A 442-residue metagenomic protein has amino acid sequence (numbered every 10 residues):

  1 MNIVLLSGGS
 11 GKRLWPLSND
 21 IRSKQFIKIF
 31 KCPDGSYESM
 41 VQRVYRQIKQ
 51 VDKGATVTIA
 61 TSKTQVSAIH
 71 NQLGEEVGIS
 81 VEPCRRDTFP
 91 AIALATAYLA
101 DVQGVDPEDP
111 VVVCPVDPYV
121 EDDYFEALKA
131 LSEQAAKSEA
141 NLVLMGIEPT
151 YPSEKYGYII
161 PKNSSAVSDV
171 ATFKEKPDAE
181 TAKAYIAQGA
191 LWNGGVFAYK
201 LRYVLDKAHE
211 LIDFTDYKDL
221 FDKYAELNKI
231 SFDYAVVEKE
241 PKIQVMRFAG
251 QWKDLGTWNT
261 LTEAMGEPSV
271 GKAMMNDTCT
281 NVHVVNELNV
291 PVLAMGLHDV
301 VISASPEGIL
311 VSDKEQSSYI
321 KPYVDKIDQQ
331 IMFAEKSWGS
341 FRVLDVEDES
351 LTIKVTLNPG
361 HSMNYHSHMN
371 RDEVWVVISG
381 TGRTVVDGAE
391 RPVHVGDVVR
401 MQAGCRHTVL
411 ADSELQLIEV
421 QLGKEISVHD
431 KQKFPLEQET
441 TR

Functional and structural regions predicted by a protein language model:
M1-I69, V77, V81-R86, F125-E126: N-terminal glycine-rich phosphate-binding loop and ensuing alpha1 helix
L6, C114, V377, V420: Catalytic metal- and UDP-sugar-binding loop of GT-A-like glycosyltransferases, i.e., residues flanking the conserved
V41, A95, D117, I159 (+3 more regions): Residue-level signal for inorganic ion chemistry
G74-S164, L205-E210: Conserved beta-loop-beta/alpha segment of the NTase-like Rossmann-fold superfamily that binds/positions NTPs
I160-A190: A short, charged helix-loop
A182-R202, A208-H209, A225: A conserved mid-domain beta-alpha-beta active-site/ligand-binding segment of alpha/beta enzyme cores
L201-V399, C405-T408, E425-I426, K433-T441: Left-handed beta-helix
S413-P435: A short hydrophobic beta-strand segment most commonly corresponding to one strand of the jelly-roll/cupin
